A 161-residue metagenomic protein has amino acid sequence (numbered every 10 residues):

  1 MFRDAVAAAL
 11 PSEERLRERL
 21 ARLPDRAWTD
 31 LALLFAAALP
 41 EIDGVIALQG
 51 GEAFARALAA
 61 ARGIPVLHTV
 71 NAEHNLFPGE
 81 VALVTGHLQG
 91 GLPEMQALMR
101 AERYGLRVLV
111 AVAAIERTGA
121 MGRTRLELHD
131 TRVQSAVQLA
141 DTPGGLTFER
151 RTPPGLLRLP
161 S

Functional and structural regions predicted by a protein language model:
M1-S161: PRPP-associated nucleotide enzymes
